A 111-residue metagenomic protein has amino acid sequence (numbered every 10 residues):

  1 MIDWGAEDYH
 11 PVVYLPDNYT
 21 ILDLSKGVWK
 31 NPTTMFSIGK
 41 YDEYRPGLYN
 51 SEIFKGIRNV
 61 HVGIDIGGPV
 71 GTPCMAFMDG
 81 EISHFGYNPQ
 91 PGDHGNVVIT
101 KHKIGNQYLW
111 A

Functional and structural regions predicted by a protein language model:
M1-P69: Polar/charged, compositionally biased leader and regulatory segments
K55, G63, G71, Y87-P89 (+1 more regions): Generic structural signal for short, flexible, solvent-exposed coil/loop and linker residues
N59-H61, P69-G71, M75-F77, D93-G95: Short connector loops at helix/strand junctions that flank enzyme active sites, especially segments positioning acidic
A76-A111: Zn2+-dependent peptidoglycan hydrolase active-site motif and core
